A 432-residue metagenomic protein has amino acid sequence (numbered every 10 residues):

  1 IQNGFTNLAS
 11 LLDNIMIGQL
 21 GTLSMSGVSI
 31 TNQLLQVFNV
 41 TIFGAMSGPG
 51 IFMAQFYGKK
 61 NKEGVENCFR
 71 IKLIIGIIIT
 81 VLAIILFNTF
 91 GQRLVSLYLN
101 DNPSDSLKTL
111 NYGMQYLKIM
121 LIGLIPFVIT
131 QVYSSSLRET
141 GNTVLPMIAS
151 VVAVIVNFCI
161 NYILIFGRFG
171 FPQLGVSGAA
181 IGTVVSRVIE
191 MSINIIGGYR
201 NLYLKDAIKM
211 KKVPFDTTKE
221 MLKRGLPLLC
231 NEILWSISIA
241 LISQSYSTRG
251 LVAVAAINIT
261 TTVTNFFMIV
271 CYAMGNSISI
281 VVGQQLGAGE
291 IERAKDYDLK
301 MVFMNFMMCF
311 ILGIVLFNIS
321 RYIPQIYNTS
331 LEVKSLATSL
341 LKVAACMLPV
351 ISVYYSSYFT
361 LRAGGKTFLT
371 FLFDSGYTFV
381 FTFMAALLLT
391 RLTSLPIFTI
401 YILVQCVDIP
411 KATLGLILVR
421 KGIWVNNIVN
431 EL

Functional and structural regions predicted by a protein language model:
I1-D13, I119, A153, S186-E190 (+4 more regions): Transmembrane helical elements of multi-pass membrane transporters/channels
I1-I15, Q19-L20, Q36-G48, F52 (+6 more regions): N-terminal transmembrane alpha-helices
N3, N14-I15, N32, I51 (+15 more regions): Transmembrane alpha-helix boundary and packing residues in multipass membrane permease domains and related
G4, L8-S26, V95-L107, I163-L174 (+4 more regions): Helix-terminus/linker motif at the lipid-water interface of multi-pass membrane proteins
L12, G48, I85, T89-R93 (+15 more regions): Transmembrane alpha-helix boundary/anchor motif
M25-I85, F127-P146, S243, V254-S320 (+1 more regions): Small-residue-rich hydrophobic transmembrane alpha-helices
M46, M120-R138, P146-V154, A179-N194 (+5 more regions): Short runs within selected transmembrane alpha-helices of multi-pass transporters and secretion channels
M53-G123, F171-L226, V282-M347, L389-L432: Short alpha-helical transmembrane segments in multi-pass integral membrane proteins
